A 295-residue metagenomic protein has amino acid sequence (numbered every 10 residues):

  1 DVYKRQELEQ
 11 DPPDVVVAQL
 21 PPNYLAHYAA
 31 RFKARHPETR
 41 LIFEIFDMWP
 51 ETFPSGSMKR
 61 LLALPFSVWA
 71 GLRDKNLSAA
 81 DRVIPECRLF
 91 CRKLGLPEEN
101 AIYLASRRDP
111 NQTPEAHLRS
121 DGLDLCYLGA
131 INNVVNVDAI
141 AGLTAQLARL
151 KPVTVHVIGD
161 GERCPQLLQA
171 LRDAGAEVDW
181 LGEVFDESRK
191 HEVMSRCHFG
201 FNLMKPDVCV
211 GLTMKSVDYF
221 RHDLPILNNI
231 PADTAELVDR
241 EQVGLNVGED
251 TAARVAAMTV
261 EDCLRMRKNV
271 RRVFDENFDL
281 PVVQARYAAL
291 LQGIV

Functional and structural regions predicted by a protein language model:
V2-Y3: Short, small-residue-biased leader/transition segments that mark boundaries at the very start of proteins
E7-L25, P37-I42: Short N-terminal targeting/anchoring amphipathic segment
Y24-H27, R31-R35, W49, A63-V83: Membrane-proximal helix-turn-helix segments that form the acceptor-binding/catalytic region of lipid-linked
A70-N100, R108-P110, E236, Y287: A short, active-site helix/loop in glycosyltransferases that binds the activated sugar's phosphate group
H117-V135, I140-T144, H156: Conserved donor-binding/catalytic core segment of Leloir-type glycosyltransferases
G122, T154-H156, P165-R189: Nucleotide-activated donor-binding/catalytic signature segment of Leloir-type glycosyltransferases, i.e., the conserved
V135, L181, D186-E192, G200-F220 (+1 more regions): Nucleotide-sugar-dependent
D250-Q292: A charged, aromatic-enriched C-terminal amphipathic alpha-helix characteristic of glycosyltransferases across folds
